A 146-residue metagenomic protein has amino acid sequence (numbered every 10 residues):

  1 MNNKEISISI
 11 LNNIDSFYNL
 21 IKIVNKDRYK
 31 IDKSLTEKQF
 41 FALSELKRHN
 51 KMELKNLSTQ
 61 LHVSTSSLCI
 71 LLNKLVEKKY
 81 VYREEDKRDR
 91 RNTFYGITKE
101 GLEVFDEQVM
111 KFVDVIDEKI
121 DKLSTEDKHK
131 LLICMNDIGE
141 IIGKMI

Functional and structural regions predicted by a protein language model:
M1-K33: N-terminal leader segment of winged-helix/HTH proteins
L11, M110-I146: Terminal interaction helix/tail motif
I23-S64: N-terminal helix-turn-helix DNA-binding core of bacterial DNA-binding proteins
D32-T36, S67-I70, K74, S124: Short glycine/proline-centered loop/turn elements that form peptide/ligand docking sites
E37-A42, G101, I116, D127: The N-cap/first-turn positions of alpha helices within or immediately adjacent to helix-turn-helix DNA-binding domains
S44-R48, V109, N136: Short, locally clustered residues in the helix-turn-helix/winged-helix DNA-binding domain
N50-T93, K99: Canonical helix-turn-helix DNA-binding module
